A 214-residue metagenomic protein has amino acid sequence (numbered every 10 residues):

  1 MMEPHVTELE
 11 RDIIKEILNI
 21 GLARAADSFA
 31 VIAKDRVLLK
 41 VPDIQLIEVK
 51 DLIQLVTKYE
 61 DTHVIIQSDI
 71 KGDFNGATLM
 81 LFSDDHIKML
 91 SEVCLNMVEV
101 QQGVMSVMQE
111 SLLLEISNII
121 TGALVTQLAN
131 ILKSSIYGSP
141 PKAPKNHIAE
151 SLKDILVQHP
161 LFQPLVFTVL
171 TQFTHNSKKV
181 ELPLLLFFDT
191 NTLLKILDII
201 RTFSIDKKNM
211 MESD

Functional and structural regions predicted by a protein language model:
M2-A26, A30-D214: Composition-driven recognition of glycine/serine/threonine/acidic- and proline-rich low-complexity segments and repeats
